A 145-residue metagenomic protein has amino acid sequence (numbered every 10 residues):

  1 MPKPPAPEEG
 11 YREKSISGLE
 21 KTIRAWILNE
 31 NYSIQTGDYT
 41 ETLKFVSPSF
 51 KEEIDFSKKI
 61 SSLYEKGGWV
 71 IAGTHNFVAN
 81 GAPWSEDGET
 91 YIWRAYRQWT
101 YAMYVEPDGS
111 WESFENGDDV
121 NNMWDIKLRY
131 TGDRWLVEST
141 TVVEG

Functional and structural regions predicted by a protein language model:
M1-A72: Core segments of small alpha/beta cavity-forming domains
G18, A72-V78, V137: A broad structural signal for short, well-ordered beta-strand segments within beta-sheet-rich domains
E30, N80-G81, D125-I126: Generic recognition of flexible, low-complexity loop/linker segments
V46-S49, S57, H75-N76, Y96-W99 (+1 more regions): A mature extracytoplasmic/lumenal domain signature
W69-T74, D118-N121: Short coil-to-beta-strand transition motifs
N76-E86: Short amphipathic beta-strand and strand-loop transition segments with alternating hydrophobic
W84-G145: Exposed beta-sheet edge and beta->alpha loop/turn motif
